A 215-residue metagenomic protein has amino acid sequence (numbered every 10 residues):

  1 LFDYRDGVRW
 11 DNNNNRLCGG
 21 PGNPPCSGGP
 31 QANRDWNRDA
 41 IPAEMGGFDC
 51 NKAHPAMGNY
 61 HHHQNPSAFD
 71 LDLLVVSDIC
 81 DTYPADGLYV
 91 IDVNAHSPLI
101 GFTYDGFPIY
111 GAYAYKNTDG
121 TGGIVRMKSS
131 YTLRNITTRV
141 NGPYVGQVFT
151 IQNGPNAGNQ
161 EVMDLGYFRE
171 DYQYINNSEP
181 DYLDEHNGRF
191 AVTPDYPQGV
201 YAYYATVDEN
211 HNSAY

Functional and structural regions predicted by a protein language model:
L1, Q64-G122, Y215: A short, polar beta-strand/turn micro-motif
L1-A56, L71: Short N-terminal edge-element motif at the start of the domain
L1-F2, A56-D70, Y196-N212: Extracellular/lumenal glycan-associated surfaces
G20, G28, K52-A53, Q64 (+3 more regions): Disulfide-rich extracellular modules and peptides
D35-A40, Y83-L88, Q173-S178: Short linear motifs at secondary-structure transitions and domain/linker junctions
M45, N94-H96, P180: Residues that act as N-cap/strand-start positions at coil-to-secondary-structure junctions
A53-M57, D92-V93, F102-T103, P194-P197: Extracellular/periplasmic catalytic domains that process cell-envelope and extracellular macromolecules
D105-F107, G111-Y215: Extended, compositionally biased non-globular segments
